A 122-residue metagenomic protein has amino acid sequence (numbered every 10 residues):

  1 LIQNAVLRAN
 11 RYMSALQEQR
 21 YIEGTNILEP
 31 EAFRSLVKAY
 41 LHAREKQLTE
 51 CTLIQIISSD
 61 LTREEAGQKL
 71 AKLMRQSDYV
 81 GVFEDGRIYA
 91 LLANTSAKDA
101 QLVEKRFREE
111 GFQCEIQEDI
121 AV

Functional and structural regions predicted by a protein language model:
L1-A15: Signal-transmission/dimerization alpha-helices at domain junctions
V6-N10, R44, G111: Conserved NTP-handling cores and scaffolds of large molecular machines
Y12-N26, I116-V122: Flexible, glycine/charge-rich interdomain/linker segments that couple and regulate nucleotide signaling catalytic cores
E23, I27-L48, G67-R75: Short regulatory alpha-helical coupling segments that immediately precede and/or link into cyclic nucleotide signaling
Q47-D60: Short glycine-/aliphatic-rich beta-strand segments at the starts of folded cytosolic domains
T52, D78-A93, E110-V122: A short glycine-enriched loop-to-beta-strand structural element that forms part of the catalytic core of nucleotide
D60, G67-Q101: Conserved helix-loop-beta segment at the catalytic/binding core of cyclic-nucleotide signaling proteins
A71, Q101-Q113: Alpha-helical scaffold within the catalytic cores of cyclic-nucleotide enzymes
